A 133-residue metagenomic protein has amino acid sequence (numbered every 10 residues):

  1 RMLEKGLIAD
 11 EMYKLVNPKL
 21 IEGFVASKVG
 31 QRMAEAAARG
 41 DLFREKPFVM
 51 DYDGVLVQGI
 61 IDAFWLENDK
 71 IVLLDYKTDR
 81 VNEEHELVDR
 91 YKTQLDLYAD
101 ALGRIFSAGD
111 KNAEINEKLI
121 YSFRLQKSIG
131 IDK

Functional and structural regions predicted by a protein language model:
R1, S107-K133: Substrate-binding beta-hairpin/strand module that engages nucleic acids
R1-D51: A non-catalytic, helix-rich entry segment at domain boundaries
V29, F106-S107: Secondary-structure transition/hinge residues
R39-E45, Q58-I61, K92, I115: Active-site lining segments that contact anionic ligands and/or coordinate catalytic metals
E45, L74-K77, Y121-F123: Generic beta-strand/beta-sheet core signal
P47-V49, F64, L119: Residue-level detector of beta-strand face positions
D51-Y52, S122: Acidic surface patches and DE-rich sequence motifs
Y52-D96, D100, I105: Non-catalytic protein-protein interaction segments used by genome-maintenance enzymes to assemble and couple activities
